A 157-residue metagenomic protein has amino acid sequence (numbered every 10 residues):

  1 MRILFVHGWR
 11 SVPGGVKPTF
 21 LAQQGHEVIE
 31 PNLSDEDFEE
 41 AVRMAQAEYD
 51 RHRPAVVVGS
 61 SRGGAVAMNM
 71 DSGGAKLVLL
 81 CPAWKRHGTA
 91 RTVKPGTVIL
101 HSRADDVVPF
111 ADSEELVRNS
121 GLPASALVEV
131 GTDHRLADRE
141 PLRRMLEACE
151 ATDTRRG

Functional and structural regions predicted by a protein language model:
M1-H52: Active-site catalytic motif of lipid deacylating hydrolases and related acyltransferases
P13-G14, D106-E115, A137: Conserved alpha/beta-hydrolase "acid-adjacent" motif
R43, A137-T152: Post-His helix in hydrolase/transferase enzymes
V57-A67: Gly/Ala-rich beta-loop-alpha elbow adjacent to hydrolase catalytic centers
G73-R86, G96: A conserved short beta-strand
T92-T97, S120-A124: Short, proline-enriched alpha-helix->beta-strand connector loops that line the catalytic pocket of alpha/beta-hydrolase
V98-D105: Short beta-strand/loop motif that positions the catalytic acidic residue of the alpha/beta-hydrolase fold
R118-A137: Catalytic histidine neighborhood in serine/cysteine hydrolases with alpha/beta-hydrolase-type architecture
